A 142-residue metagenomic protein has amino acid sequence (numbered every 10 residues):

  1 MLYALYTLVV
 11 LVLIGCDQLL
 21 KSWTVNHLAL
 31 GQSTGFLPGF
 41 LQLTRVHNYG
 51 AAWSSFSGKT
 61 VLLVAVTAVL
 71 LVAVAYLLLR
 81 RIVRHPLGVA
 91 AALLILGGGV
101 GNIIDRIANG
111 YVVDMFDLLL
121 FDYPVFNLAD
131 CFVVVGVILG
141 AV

Functional and structural regions predicted by a protein language model:
M1-V142: Alpha-helical transmembrane bundles and membrane-interface segments of multipass inner-membrane proteins
